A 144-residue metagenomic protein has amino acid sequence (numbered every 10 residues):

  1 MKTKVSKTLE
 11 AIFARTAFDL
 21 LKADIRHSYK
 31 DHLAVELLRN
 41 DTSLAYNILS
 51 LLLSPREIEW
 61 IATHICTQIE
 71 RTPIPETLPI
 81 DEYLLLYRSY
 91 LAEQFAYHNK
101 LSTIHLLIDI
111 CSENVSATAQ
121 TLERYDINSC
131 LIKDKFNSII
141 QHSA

Functional and structural regions predicted by a protein language model:
M1-A144: Histone-fold recognition with a strong bias for associated Lys/Arg-rich disordered tails
